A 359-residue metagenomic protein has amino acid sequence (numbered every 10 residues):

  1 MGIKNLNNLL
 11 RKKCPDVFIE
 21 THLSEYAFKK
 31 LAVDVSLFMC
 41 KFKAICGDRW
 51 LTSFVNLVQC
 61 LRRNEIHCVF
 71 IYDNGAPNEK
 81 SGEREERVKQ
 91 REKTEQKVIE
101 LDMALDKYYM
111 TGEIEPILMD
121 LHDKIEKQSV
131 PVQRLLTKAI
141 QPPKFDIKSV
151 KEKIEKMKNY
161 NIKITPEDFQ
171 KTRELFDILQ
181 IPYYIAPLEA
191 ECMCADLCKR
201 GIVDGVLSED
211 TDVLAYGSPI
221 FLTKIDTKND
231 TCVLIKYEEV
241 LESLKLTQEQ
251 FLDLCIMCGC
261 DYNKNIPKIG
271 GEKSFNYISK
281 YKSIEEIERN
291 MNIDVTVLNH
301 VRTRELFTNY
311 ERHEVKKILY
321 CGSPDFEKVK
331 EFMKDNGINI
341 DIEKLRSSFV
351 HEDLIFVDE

Functional and structural regions predicted by a protein language model:
G2-K13, Y26-E189, M193-L197, P219: Noncatalytic, basic helical substrate-engagement surface that gates or grips nucleic-acid strands
K13-L31, V35, C60, N64-H67 (+3 more regions): Non-catalytic nucleic-acid-binding/docking modules located in mid-to-C-terminal regions of nucleic-acid enzymes
L57, M193, I202, G270-K273: Short, hydrophobic/aromatic alpha-helical segments in well-folded domains
E86-K89, I202-D204, T223-T227: Short, hinge-like loop/turn segments at secondary-structure boundaries
C194-L222: Acidic, metal-binding active-site segment of PIN/NYN-like and related structure-specific nucleases
D204-T211, K228-T231, L244: A polyampholytic, Gly/Pro-enriched intrinsically disordered region
V213-Y216, F221, T227-L234, E238: Conserved NTP-donor binding/palm subdomain of two-metal-ion nucleotidyltransferases/polymerases, i.e., the charged
